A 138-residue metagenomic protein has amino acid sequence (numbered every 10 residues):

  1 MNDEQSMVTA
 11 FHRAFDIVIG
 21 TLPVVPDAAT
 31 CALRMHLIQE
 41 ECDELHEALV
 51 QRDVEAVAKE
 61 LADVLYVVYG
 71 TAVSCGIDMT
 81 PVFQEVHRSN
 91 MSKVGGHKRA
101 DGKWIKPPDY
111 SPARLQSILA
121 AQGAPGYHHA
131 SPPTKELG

Functional and structural regions predicted by a protein language model:
M1-L61, L65-G138: Flexible "arm" and connector segments at domain edges
